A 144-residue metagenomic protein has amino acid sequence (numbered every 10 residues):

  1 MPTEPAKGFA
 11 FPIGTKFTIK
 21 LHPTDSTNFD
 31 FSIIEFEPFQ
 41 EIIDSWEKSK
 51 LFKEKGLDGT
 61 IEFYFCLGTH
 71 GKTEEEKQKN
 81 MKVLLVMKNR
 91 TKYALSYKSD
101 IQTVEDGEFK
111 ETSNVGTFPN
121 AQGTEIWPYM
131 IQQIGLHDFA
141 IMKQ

Functional and structural regions predicted by a protein language model:
P5-S45, V104-I141: Intrinsically disordered, low-complexity Pro/Gly/Ser/Thr-rich segments with frequent PxxP/GP/PP motifs and embedded
I33-G71: Transition segment at domain starts
T69-K77, V86: Short, solvent-exposed beta-strand/turn "edge" segments of beta-rich domains on protein surfaces
Q78-K79, Y93: Surface-exposed, polar/charged faces of alpha-helical domains in mature secreted/periplasmic/lumenal proteins
N80-V83, E111: Short, surface-exposed coil-to-beta transition loops
L85-Y93: Asparagine-centered strand-capping/turn motif at beta-strand->loop junctions
A94-D100: Short, hydrophobic/aromatic beta-strand segments
